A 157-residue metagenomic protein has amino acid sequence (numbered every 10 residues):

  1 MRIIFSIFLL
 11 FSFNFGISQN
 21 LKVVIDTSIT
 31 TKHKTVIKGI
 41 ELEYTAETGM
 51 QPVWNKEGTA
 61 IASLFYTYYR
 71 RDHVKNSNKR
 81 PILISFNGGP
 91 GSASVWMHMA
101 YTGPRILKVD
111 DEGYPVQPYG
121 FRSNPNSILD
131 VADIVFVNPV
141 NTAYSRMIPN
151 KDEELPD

Functional and structural regions predicted by a protein language model:
M1-N20: Bacterial Sec-dependent N-terminal signal peptides
I3, I40-E41, P139: Conformational gate/switch positions in structured elements
N14, K38, M50, N141-A143: Generic hydrophobic/packing signal
Q19-I82, A100: Catalytic-loop region of hydrolases
G58-P156: N-terminal cap/lid subdomain of alpha/beta-hydrolase-fold enzymes
